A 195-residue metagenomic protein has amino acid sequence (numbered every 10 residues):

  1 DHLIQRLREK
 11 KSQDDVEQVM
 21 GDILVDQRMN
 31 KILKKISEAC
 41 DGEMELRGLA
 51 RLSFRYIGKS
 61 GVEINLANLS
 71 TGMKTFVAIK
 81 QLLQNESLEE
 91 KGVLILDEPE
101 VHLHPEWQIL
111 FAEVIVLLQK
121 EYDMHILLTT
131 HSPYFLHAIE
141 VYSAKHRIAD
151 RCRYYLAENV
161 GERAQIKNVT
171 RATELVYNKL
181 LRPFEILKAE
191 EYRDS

Functional and structural regions predicted by a protein language model:
D1-K91, V160, A164-S195: Phosphate-coordinating catalytic segments in nucleotide- and nucleic-acid-processing enzymes
M20, V101-H102: Short, contiguous strand/loop micro-motifs
V93-I95: Walker B motif beta-strand of ABC-family P-loop ATPases
D97-P99: Walker B catalytic acidic pair
H104-P105, I109: Conserved D-loop-proximal element of ABC-family nucleotide-binding domains
L110-S195: C-terminal lobe/lid and adjacent interdomain/linker elements of RecA-like ASCE P-loop ATPase modules
